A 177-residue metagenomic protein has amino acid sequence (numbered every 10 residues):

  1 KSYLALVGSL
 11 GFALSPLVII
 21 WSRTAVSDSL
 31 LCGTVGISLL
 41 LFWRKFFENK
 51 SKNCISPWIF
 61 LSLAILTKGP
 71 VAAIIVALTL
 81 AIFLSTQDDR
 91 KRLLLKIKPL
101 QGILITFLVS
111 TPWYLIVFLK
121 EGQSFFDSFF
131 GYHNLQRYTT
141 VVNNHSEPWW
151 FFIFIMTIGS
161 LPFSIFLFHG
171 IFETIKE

Functional and structural regions predicted by a protein language model:
K1-E177: Membrane-integral, polyisoprenol-dependent glycosyltransferases of the GT-C/oligosaccharyltransferase superfamily
